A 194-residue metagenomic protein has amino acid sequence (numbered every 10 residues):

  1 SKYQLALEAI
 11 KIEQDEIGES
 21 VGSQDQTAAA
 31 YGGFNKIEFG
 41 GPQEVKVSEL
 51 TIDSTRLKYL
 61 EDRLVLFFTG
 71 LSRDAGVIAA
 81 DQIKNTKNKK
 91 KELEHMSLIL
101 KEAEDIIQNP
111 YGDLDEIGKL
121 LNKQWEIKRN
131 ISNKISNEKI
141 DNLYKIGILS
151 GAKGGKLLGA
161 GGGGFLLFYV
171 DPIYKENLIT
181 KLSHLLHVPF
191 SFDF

Functional and structural regions predicted by a protein language model:
S1: DPxDG-like acidic metal-binding loop motif
L7-S20, Q26-K156, L167-F194: C-terminal nucleotide
G163: Glycine-rich active-site/cofactor-binding loop and its immediate structural neighborhood
